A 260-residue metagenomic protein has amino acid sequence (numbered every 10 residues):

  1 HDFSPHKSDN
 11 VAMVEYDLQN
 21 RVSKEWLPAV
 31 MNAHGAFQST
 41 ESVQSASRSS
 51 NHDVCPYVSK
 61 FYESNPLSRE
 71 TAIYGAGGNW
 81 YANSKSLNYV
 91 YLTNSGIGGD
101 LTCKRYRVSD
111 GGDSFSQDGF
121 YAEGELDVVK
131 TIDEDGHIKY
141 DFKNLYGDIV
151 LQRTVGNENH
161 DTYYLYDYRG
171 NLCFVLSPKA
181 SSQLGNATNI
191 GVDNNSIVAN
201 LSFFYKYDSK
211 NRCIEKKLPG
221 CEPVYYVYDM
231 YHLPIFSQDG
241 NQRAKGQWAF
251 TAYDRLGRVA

Functional and structural regions predicted by a protein language model:
H1-A260: Beta-strand elements of repeat-based all-beta scaffolds
